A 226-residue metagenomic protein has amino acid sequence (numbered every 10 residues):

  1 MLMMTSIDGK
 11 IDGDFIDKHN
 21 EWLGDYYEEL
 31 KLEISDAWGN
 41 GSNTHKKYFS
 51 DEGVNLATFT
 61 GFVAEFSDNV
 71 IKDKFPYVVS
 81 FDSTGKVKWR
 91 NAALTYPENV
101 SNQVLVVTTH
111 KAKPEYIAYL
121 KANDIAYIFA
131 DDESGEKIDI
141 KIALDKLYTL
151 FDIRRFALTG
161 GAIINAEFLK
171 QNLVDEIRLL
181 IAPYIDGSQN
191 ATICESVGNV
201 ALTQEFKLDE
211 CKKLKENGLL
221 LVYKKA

Functional and structural regions predicted by a protein language model:
M1-A226: Enzymes that bind and transform nitrogen-containing heteroaromatic metabolites
